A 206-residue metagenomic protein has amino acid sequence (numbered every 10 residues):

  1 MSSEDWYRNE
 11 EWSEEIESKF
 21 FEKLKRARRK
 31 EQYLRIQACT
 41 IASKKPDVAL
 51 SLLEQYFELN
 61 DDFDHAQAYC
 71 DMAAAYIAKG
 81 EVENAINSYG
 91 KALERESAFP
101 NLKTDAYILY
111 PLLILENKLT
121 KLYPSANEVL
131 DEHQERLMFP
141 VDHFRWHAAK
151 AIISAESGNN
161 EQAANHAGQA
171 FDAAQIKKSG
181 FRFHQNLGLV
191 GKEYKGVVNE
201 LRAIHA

Functional and structural regions predicted by a protein language model:
M1-Q67, D71-I86, K91-S97, R136 (+2 more regions): N-terminal alpha-helical interaction modules that lie
R28-R29, F63, N101-A106, F139-H143: Residue signature of alpha-solenoid helical repeat architecture, marking inter-repeat boundaries and helix-start
R35-I36, D71, L109-E116, R145-I152 (+2 more regions): "A position-specific structural signal for the A-helix of alpha-solenoid helical repeats
S43-K44, K79, N117-T120, K150 (+1 more regions): Structural motif corresponding to the intra-repeat A-B loop/turn of tetratricopeptide repeats
P100, L115-T120, M138, G158 (+1 more regions): Short coil/turn linking the two alpha-helices of tandem helical-hairpin repeats
L112-E116, P124-A149: Extended, charged alpha-helical interaction scaffolds
M138, H143-R145, I152-A170: Intrinsically disordered, low-complexity, charge-dense segments enriched in Lys/Arg and Glu/Asp interspersed
